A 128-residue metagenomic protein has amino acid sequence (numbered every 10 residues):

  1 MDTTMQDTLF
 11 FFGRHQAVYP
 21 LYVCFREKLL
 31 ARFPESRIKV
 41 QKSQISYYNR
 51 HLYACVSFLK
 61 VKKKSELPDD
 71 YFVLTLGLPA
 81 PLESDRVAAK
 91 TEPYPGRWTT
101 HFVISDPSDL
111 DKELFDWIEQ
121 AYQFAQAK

Functional and structural regions predicted by a protein language model:
M1-V40, Q44: Charge-rich, low-complexity N-terminal segments
T4, Y19, F58-V73, D109-F115 (+1 more regions): Short, Lys/Arg-enriched charge-dense amphipathic segments
T4-D7, F11, L29, I38 (+3 more regions): Generic, low-specificity signal for short hydrophobic/alpha-helical stretches with a mild N-terminal bias, encompassing
L21, F25, L52, L114-W117: Amphipathic alpha-helical interface surfaces
P34, P79, Q126: Residue-level marker of positions within ordered structural domains that often coincide with functionally constrained
K39-T99: Short, conserved beta-strand/beta-arch hydrophobic-aromatic motifs that form part of recognition grooves or interface
P93-K128: Well-ordered alpha/beta subsegment
